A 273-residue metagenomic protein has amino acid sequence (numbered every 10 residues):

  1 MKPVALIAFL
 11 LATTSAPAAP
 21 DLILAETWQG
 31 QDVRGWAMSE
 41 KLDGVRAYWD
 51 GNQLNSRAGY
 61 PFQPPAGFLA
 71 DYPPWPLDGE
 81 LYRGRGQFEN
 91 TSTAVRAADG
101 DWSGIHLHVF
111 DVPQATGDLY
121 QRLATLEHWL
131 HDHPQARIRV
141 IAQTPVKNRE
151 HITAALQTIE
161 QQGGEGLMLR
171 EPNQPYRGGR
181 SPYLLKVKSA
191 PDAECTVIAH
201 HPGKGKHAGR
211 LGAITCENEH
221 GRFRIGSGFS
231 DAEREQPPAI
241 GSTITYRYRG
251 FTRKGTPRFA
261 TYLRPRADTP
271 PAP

Functional and structural regions predicted by a protein language model:
M1, E127-R137, A142, A190: C-terminal intrinsically disordered extensions
K2-I7: Sec-dependent signal peptide recognition, specifically the positively charged N-region followed immediately by
A8-L11, D99: N-terminal regions of proteins, emphasizing targeting and processing segments when present
A12-A16: N-terminal signal peptide c-region/cleavage motif recognized by signal peptidases
A19-P20, Q29-Q135: Covalent nucleotidyltransferase
P20-A58, R139-T256, A260-D268: Nucleic-acid 5′ end/cap handling module spanning
Q87, D118, K147-N148, S230 (+1 more regions): Intrinsic-disorder/low-complexity, polar/charged segments
L107, R264-P273: Short peripheral tails and domain-boundary helices/loops at the edges of structured domains
